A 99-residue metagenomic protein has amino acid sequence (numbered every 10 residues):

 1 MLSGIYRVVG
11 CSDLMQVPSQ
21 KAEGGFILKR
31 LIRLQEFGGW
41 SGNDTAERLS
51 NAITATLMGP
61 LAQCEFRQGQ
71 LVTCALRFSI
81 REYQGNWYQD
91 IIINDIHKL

Functional and structural regions predicted by a protein language model:
M1-L99: Single-stranded nucleic acid-binding surfaces, predominantly the OB-fold ssDNA-binding core
